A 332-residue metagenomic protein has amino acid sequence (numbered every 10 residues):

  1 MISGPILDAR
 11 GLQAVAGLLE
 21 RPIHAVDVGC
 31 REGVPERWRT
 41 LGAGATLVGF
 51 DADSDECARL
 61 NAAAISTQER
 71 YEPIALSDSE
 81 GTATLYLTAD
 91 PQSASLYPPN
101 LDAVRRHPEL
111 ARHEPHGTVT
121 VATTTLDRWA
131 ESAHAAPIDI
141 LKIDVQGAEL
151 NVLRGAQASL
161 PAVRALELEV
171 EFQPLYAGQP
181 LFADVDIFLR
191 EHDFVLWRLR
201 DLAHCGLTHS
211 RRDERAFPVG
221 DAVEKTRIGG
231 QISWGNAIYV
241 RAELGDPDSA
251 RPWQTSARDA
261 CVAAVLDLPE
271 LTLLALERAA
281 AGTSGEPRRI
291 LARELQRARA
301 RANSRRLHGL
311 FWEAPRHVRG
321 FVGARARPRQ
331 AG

Functional and structural regions predicted by a protein language model:
M1-G332: Phosphate/nucleotide-binding beta-alpha loop and adjacent structural elements of enzyme active sites
